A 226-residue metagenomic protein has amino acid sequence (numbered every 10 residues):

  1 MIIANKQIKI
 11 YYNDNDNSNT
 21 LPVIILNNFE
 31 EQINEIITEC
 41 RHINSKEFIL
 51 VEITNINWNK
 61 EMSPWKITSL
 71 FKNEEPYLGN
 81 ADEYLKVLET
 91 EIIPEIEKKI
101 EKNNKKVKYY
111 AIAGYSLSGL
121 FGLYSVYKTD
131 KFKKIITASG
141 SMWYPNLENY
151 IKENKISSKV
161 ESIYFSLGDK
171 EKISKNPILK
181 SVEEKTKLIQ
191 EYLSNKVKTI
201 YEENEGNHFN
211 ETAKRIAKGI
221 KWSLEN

Functional and structural regions predicted by a protein language model:
M1-P22, T199: A domain-start/cap signature at the N-terminus of enzymes
K9, N19-K102: Serine-hydrolase catalytic machinery in alpha/beta-hydrolase-like enzymes
I25-N28, S139, L167: The conserved beta1-alpha1 loop
I37-R41, S125-V126, Q190: A conserved amphipathic alpha-helix that caps or lines the catalytic cleft of carbohydrate- and lipid-modifying enzymes
Y109-G114, A138: Short beta-strand immediately N-terminal to the catalytic nucleophile in serine-hydrolase-like folds
A113-S118, G122: Gly/Ala-rich beta-loop-alpha elbow adjacent to hydrolase catalytic centers
Y124-K134: Conserved hydrolase catalytic core segment
M142-S223: The feature captures the conserved acid-bearing segment of alpha/beta-hydrolase catalytic domains
